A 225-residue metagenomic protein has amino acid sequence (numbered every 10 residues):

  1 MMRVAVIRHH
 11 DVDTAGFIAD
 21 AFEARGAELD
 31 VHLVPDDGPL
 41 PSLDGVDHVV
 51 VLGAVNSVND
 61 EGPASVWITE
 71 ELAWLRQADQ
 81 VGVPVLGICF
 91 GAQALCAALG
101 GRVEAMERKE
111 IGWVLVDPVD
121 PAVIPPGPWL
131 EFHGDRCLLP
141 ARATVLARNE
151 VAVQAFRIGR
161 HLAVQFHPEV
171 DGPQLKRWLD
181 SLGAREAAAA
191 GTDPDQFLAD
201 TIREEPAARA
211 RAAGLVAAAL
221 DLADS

Functional and structural regions predicted by a protein language model:
M1-A5: Extreme N-terminal starter segment of soluble prokaryotic enzymes
V6, Q80, E104, D117-S225: Amide-donor transfer/coupling interface in amidating biosynthetic enzymes
I7-H9, V34, F90: Cofactor-binding loop segments of dinucleotide-utilizing enzymes, especially the Rossmann-like FAD- and NAD(P)+-binding
V12-F17: Short N-terminal binding/cap micro-motifs at the start of the first secondary-structure element
A19-L86: Flexible gly/pro-rich beta->alpha loop and the following alpha-helix that scaffold active-site loops
A78-R102: Catalytic nucleophile loop
V103-K109: Short, electropositive alpha-helical surface patch
